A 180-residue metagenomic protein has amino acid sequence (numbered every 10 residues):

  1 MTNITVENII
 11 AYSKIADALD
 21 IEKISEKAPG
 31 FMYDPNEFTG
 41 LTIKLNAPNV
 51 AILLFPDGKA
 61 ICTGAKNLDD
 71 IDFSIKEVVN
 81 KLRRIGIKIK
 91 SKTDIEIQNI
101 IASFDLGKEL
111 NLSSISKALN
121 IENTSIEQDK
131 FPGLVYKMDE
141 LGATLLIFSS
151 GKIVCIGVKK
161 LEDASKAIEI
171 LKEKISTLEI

Functional and structural regions predicted by a protein language model:
M1-T144, S150-K152, V158-I180: Intrinsically disordered, low-complexity polar/charged tails and linkers
